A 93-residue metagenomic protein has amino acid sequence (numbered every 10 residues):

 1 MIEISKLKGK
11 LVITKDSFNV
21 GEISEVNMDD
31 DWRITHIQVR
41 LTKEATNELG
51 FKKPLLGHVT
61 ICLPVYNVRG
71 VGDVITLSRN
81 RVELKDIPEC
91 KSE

Functional and structural regions predicted by a protein language model:
M1-E93: Peripheral interaction segments used for macromolecular assembly
